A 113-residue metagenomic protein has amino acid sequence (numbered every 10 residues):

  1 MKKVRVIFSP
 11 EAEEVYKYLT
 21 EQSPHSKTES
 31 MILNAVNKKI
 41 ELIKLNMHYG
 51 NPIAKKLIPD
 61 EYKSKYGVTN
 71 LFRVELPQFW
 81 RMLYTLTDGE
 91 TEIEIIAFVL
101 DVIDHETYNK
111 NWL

Functional and structural regions predicted by a protein language model:
M1-L42: Arg/Lys-rich, positively charged N-terminal/basic patches that mediate binding to nucleic acids
M1-V4, Q22-K27, Y62-L113: Enriched for short, Lys/Arg-rich terminal
F8-P10, P59, D104: Helix N-cap / beta->alpha transition motif
Y18-L19, N46, T87: Residue-level signal for well-ordered alpha-helical positions
A35, E41, L45, Y49 (+3 more regions): Short, functionally important structural connectors and interaction interfaces within domains
L42-V74: A short, surface-exposed loop/turn module that caps and links secondary-structure elements
